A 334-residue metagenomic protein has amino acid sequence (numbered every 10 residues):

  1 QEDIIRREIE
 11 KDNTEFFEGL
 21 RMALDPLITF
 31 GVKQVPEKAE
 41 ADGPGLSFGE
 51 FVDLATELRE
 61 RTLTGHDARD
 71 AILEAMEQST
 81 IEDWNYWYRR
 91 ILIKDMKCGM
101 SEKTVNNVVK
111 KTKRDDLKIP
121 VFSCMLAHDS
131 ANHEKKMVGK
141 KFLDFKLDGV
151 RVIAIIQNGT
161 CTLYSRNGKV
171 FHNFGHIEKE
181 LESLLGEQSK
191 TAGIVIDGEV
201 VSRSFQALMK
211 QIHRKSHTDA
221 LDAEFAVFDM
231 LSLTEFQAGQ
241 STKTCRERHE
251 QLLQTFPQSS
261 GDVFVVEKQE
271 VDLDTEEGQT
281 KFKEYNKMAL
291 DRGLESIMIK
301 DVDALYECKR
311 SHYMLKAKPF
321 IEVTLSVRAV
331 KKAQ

Functional and structural regions predicted by a protein language model:
Q1-I196, S202-L208, H213-H217, A223 (+3 more regions): N-terminal nucleic-acid-engaging modules of covalent nucleotidyltransferase systems
D3-R6, A127-K169, H213-L221, M230-L233 (+2 more regions): Nucleic-acid 5′ end/cap handling module spanning
V52-A55, Q240, S260, K268: Prokaryotic Sec-type signal peptides and long signal-anchor helices with extended Leu/Ile/Val-rich h-regions
T64, T80, K97, Q240-T244 (+1 more regions): Catalytic cores of large soluble enzymes that bind and process phosphate-bearing ligands
G65, R69, N85, C245 (+2 more regions): Generic alpha-helical secondary structure
M100-T104, T242, H312-M314: Surface-exposed flexible segments
Q211-S216, S241-R248, Y313: Short intrinsically disordered coil segments
A226, L233-L252: Extended accessory regions or peripheral subdomains of proteins
